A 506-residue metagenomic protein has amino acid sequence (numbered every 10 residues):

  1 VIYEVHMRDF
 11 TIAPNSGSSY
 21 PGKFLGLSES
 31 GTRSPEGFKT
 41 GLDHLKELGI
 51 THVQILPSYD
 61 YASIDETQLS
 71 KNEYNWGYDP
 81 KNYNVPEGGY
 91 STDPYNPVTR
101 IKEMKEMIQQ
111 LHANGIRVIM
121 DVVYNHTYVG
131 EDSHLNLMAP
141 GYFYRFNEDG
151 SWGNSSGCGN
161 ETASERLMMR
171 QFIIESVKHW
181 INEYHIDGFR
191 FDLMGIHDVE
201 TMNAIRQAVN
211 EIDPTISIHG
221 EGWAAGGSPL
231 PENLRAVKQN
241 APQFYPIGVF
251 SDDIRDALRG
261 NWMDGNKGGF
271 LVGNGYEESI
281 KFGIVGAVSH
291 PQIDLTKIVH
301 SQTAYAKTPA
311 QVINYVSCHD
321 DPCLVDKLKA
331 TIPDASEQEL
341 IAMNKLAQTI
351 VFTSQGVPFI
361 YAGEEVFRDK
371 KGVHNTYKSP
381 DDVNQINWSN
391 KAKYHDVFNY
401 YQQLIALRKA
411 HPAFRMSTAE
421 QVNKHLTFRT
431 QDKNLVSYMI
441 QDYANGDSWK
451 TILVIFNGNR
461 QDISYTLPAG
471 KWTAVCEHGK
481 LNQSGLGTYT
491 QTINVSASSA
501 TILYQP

Functional and structural regions predicted by a protein language model:
V1-Y3, R8, Q338-I341, F352-I360 (+1 more regions): Carbohydrate-interacting/catalytic domains
Y3, V53-I55, V118-M120, F189 (+3 more regions): Hydrophobic faces of well-ordered beta-strands that scaffold small-molecule active sites in alpha/beta enzyme cores
R8-S34, F38-Y184, M194, D198-D213 (+3 more regions): Substrate-binding/active-site clefts of carbohydrate-active enzymes
P14-G17, P229-P231, V325-A330, G372-V373 (+3 more regions): Short conserved micro-motifs at the rims of enzyme active sites and ligand-binding pockets
N15-S34, K327-I341, P380-D382: A solvent-exposed, charged loop/short amphipathic helix patch at secondary-structure junctions
E36-T40, V53-Q54, T99-E106, M168 (+8 more regions): Generic recognition of stable, solvent-exposed alpha-helical segments in well-folded globular domains
R206-Q207, E211-F367, Y377, D432 (+2 more regions): Conserved alpha/beta catalytic core and glycan-binding cleft of carbohydrate-active enzymes
